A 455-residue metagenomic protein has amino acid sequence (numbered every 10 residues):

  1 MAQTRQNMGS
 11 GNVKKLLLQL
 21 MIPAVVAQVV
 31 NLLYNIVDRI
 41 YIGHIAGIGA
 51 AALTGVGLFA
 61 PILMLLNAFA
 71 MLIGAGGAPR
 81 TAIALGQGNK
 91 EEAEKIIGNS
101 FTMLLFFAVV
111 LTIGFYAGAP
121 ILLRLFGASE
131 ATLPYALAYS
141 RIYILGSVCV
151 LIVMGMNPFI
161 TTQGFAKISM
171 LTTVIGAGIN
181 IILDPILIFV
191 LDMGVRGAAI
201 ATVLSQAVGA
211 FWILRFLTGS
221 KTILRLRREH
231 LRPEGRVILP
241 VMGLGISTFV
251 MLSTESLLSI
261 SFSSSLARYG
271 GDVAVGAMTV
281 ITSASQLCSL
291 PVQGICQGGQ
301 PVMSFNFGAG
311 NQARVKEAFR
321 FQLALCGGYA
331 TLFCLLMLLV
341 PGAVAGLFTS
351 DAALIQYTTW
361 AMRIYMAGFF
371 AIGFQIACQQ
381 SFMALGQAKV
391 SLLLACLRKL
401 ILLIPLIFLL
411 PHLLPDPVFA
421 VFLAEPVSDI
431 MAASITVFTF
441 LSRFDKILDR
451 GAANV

Functional and structural regions predicted by a protein language model:
M1-A24, T81-V148, V190-G245, M303-G368 (+1 more regions): Short alpha-helical transmembrane segments in multi-pass integral membrane proteins
M8-I48, P61-G76, R80, L105-T112 (+6 more regions): N-terminal transmembrane alpha-helices
Q19, I42-M64, A131-Y135, V195-R196 (+6 more regions): Interfacial/gating helices of multi-pass transporter permease domains
Q19-D38, I142, G176, S205-G209 (+4 more regions): Transmembrane helical elements of multi-pass membrane transporters/channels
A27, N31, N35-I42, N67-G74 (+17 more regions): Alpha-helical transmembrane segments and their lipid-water interface positions in multi-pass membrane proteins
V29, L33-T54, L123-E130, I186-M193 (+5 more regions): Helix-terminus/linker motif at the lipid-water interface of multi-pass membrane proteins
L53-I113, V150-S169, S263, A277-P341 (+1 more regions): Small-residue-rich hydrophobic transmembrane alpha-helices
G74, Y143-T161, S169-A177, A198-F211 (+4 more regions): Short runs within selected transmembrane alpha-helices of multi-pass transporters and secretion channels
